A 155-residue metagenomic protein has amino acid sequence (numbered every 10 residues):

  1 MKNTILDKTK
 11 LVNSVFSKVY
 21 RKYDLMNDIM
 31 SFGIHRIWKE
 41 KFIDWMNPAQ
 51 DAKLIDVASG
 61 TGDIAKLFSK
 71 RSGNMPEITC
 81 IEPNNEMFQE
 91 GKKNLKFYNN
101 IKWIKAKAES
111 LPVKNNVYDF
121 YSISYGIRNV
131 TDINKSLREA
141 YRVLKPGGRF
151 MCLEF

Functional and structural regions predicted by a protein language model:
M1-D24: N-terminal, positively charged/glycine-rich alpha-helical extensions of SAM-dependent methyltransferases
F32-Q50, L67: Conserved alpha-helix/loop element of class I SAM-dependent methyltransferases that forms part of the SAM/SAH-binding
M46-P48, S72, L95, L144: A generic alpha-to-beta junction signature in SAM-dependent methyltransferases
K53-S110: Class I SAM-dependent methyltransferase SAM/SAH-binding core
E109-Y121: A short acidic, Gly/Pro-enriched loop at the edge of an enzyme's catalytic core that lines a small-molecule cofactor
D119-D132: A short SAM/SAH-binding and catalytic strip from SAM-dependent methyltransferases
N134-P146: A short glycine-rich, Lys/Arg-flanked "PGG" loop and its adjoining helix->strand segment in the class I
G147-E154: Conserved beta-strand signature within the Rossmann-like core of class I S-adenosyl-L-methionine
